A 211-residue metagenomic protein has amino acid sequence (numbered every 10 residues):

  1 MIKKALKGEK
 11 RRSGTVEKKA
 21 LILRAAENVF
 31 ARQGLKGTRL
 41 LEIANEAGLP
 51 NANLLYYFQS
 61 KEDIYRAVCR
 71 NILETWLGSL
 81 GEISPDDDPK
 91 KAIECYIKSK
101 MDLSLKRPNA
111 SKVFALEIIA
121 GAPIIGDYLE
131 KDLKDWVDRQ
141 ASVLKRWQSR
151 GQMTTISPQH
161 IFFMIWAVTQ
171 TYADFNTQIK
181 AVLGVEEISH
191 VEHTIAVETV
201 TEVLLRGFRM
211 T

Functional and structural regions predicted by a protein language model:
M1-E17: N-terminal intrinsically disordered/low-complexity leader segments
M1-L6, D102, K106, K134 (+2 more regions): C-terminal peripheral helix-coil segments that are non-catalytic and often amphipathic
K18, I22-F30, K100, L204: Short hydrophobic clusters on alpha-helical segments that form packing/core surfaces in small helical domains
L21, C95, V113, H160-M164 (+2 more regions): Amphipathic alpha-helical interaction segments
L21, V29-D63, A67: Helix-turn-helix
R70-T75: Short, basic, alpha-helical segments at the C-terminal edge of helix-turn-helix-like DNA-binding modules
G81-A110, R150, P158-I165, T194: Hydrophobic alpha-helical connector segments
L105-D127, F175-L183: Amphipathic alpha-helical segments used for helix-helix packing
